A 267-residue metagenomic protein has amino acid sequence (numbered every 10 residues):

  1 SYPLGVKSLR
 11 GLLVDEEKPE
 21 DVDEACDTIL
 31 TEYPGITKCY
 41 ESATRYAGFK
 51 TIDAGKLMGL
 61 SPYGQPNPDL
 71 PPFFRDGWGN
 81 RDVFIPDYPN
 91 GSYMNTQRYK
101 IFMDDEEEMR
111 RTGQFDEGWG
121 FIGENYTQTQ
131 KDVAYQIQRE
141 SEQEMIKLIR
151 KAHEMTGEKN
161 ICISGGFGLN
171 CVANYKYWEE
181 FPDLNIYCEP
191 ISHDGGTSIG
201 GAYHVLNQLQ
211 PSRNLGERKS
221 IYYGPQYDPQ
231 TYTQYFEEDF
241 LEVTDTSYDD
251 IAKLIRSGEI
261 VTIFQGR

Functional and structural regions predicted by a protein language model:
S1-R267: Short acidic/glycine-rich loops and adjacent helix/strand connectors that line catalytic pockets where negatively
